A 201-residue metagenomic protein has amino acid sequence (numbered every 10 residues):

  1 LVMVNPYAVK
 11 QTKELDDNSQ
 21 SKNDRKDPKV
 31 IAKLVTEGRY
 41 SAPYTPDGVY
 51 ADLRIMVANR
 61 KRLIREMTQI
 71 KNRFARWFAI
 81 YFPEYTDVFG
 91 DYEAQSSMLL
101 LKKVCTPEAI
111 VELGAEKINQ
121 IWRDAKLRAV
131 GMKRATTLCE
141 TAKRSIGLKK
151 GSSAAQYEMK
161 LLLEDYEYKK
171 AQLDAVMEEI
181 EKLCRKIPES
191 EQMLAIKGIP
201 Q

Functional and structural regions predicted by a protein language model:
L1-Q201: A detector of single, family-specific signature residues that are central to catalytic or substrate-handling motifs
